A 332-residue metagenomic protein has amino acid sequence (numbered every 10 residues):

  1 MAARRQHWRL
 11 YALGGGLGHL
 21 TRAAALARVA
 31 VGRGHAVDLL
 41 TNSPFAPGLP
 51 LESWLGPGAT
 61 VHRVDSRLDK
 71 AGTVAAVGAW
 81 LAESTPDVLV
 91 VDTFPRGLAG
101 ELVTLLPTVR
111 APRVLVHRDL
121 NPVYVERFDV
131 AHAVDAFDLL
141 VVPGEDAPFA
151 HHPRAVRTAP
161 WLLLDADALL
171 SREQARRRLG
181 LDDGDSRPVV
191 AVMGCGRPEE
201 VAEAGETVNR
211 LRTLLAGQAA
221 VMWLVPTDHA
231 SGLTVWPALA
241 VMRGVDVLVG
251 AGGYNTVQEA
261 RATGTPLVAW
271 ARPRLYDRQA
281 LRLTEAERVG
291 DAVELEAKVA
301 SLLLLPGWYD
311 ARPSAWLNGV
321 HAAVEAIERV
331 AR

Functional and structural regions predicted by a protein language model:
R5-G14, V31-A79: Conserved nucleotide-sugar phosphate-binding/catalytic loop shared by glycosyltransferases and other
H19-V31, P47: Short amphipathic alpha-helix
G78-G97: Short N-terminal targeting/anchoring amphipathic segment
H117-V189, G194-G196: A nucleotide-sugar donor-handling region in carbohydrate enzymes
Q174-P226: Conserved catalytic-core segment of nucleotide-activated headgroup transferases in glycan assembly
V225-A262: Donor nucleotide-activated moiety binding/catalytic core segment of transferases that use nucleotide-activated donors
T256-A300, P306-A311: Catalytic binding pocket for nucleotide-activated donors in carbohydrate/polymer assembly enzymes
E296-L304, P313-R332: C-terminal alpha-helical cap of glycosyltransferases
